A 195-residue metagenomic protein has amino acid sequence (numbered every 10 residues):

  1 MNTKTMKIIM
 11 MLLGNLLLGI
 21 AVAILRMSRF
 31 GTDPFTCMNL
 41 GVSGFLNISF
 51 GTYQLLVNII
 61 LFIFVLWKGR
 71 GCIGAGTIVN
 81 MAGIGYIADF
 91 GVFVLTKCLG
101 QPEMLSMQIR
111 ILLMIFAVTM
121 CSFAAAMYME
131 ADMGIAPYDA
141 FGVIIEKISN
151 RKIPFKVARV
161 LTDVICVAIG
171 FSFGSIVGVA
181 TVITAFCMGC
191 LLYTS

Functional and structural regions predicted by a protein language model:
G19-I20, F62-I63, Y86, F90 (+1 more regions): Alpha-helical transmembrane segments of multipass membrane proteins
C37-N47, A140-K147: Short amphipathic alpha-helical coupling elements at transmembrane boundaries
F45-L56: Structural signature of hydrophobic alpha-helical transmembrane segments
L61-G71: C-terminal ends of transmembrane helices
A75-G83: Cytoplasmic-side transmembrane-helix entry/capping segments in multi-pass membrane proteins
S106, R110-I111, V177-F186: Loop-to-transmembrane alpha-helix initiation sites
A117-V143, R151, V160-C166: Alpha-helical transmembrane segments of helical membrane proteins, especially in multi-pass transport, channel
Y193-T194: Conserved small/polar residues in nucleotide/adenosyl-binding loops
